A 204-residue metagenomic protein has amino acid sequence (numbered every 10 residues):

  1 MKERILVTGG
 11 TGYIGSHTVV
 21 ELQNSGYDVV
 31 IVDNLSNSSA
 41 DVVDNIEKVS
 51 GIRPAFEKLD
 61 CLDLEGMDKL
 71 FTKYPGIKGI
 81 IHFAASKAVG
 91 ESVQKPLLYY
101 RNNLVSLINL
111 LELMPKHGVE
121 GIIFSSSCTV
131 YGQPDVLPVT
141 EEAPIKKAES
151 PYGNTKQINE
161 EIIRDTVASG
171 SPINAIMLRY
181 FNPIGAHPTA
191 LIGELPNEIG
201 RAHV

Functional and structural regions predicted by a protein language model:
K2-G79: N-terminal Rossmann/SDR dinucleotide-binding element
G15, G90, G132-Q133: Glycine/Thr-rich phosphate-binding loops of Rossmann-like dinucleotide-binding domains
I31-V32, K58, F124-S126, I176-R179: Short beta-strand segments
S38, S86-G90: Active-site beta-alpha loop architecture of Rossmann-like, nucleotide-cofactor-dependent enzymes
K78-I81, I123: N-terminal Rossmann-like NAD(P) cofactor-binding module of classical short-chain dehydrogenase/reductase
A84-K87, S126-S127: Conserved NAD(P)H cofactor-binding loop of Rossmann-fold oxidoreductase domains
Q94-E112, K116, G121, V130-N182 (+1 more regions): Catalytic helix-loop patch of NAD(P)-dependent Rossmann-fold dehydrogenases
A202-V204: Conserved small/polar residues in nucleotide/adenosyl-binding loops
